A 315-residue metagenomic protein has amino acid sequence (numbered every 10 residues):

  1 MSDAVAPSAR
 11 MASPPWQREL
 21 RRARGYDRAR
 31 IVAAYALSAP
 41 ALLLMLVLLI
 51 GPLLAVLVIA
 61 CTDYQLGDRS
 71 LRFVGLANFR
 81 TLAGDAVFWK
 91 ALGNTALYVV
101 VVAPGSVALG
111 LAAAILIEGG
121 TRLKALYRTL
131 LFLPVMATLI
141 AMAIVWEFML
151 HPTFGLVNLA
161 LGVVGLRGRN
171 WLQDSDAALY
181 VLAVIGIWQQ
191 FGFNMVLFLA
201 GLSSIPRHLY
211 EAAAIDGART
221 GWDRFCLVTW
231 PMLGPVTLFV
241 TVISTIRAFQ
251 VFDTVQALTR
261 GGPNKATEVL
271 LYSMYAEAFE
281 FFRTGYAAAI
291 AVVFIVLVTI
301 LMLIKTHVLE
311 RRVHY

Functional and structural regions predicted by a protein language model:
M1-R28: Short, Lys/Arg-rich, polar N-terminal cytosolic tail immediately upstream of the first transmembrane signal-anchor
R30-Y315: A structural signal for multi-pass alpha-helical bundles of membrane permease subunits that mediate small-molecule
